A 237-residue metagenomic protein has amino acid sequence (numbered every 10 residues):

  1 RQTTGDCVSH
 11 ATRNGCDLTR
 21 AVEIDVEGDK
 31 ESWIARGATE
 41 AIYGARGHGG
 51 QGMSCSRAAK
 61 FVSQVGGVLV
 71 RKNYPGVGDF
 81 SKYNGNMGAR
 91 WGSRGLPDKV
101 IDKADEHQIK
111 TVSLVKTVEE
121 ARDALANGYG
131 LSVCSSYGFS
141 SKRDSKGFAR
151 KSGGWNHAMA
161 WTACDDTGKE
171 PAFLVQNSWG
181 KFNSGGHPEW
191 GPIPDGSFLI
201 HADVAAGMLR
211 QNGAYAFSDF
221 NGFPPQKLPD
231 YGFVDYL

Functional and structural regions predicted by a protein language model:
T3, H10-R13, R36-E40, G44-H48: Cell-wall polysaccharide-cleaving catalytic domain and substrate-binding groove, primarily in peptidoglycan/chitin
T3-D25, N127, V133: Alpha-helical support elements that line or immediately flank enzyme active sites and cofactor-binding pockets
N14-D17, G44-Q176, K181-L237: Predominantly the structural core of cysteine protease catalytic domains
G15, T19-I42: Active-site-surrounding "flap" and adjacent substrate/cofactor-binding loops of secreted or lumenal enzymes, prototyped
